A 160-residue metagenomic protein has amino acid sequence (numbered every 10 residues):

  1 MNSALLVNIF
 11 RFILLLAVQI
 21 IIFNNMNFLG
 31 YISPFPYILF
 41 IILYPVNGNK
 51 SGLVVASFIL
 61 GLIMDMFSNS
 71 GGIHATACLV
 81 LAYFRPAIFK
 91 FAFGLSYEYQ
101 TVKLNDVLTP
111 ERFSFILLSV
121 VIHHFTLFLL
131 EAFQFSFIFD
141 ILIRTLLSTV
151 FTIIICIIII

Functional and structural regions predicted by a protein language model:
M1-I160: Terminal, non-globular segments
